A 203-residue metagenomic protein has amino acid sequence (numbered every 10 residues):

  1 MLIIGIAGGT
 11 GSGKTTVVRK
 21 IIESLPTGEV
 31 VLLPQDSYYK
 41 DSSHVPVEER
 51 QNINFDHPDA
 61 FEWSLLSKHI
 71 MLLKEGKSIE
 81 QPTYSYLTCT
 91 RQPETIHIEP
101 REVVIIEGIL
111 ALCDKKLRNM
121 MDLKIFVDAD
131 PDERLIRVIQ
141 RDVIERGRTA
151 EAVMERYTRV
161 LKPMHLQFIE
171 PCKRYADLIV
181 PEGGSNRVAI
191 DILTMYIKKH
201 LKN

Functional and structural regions predicted by a protein language model:
T10: The conserved Walker
K14: Conserved lysine of the Walker
V17: Hydrophobic positions on the alpha1 helix immediately C-terminal to the Walker A/P-loop
V31, K40, H44-T88: Conserved nucleotide-sensing/catalytic segment adjacent to the nucleotide-binding pocket in NTP-handling enzymes
H69-V104, A111-L112, K198: Phosphate-binding/switch loop-helix module in NTP-utilizing enzymes
Q92-R146: ATP-dependent NMP and nucleoside kinases share a basic, alpha-helical "lid"
E99-P100, Q140, K162-N203: NTP-dependent small-molecule kinase module
